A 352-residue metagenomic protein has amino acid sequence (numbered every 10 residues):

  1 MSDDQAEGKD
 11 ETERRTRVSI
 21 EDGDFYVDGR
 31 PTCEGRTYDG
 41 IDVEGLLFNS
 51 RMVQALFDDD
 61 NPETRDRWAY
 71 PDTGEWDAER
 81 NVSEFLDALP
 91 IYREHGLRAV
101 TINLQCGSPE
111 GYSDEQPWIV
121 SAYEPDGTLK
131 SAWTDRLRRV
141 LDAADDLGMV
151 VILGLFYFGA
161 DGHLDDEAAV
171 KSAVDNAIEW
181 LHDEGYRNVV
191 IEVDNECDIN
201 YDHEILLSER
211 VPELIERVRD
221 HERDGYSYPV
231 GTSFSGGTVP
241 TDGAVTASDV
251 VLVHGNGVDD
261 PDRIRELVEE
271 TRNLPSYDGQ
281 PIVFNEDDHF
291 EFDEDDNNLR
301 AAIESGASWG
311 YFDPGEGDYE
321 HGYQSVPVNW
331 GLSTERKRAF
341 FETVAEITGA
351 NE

Functional and structural regions predicted by a protein language model:
M1-T16, E352: Basic/polar N-terminal segments that are highly enriched at the extreme N-terminus, encompassing both cleavable
T16, G23-D24, P31-E79, S83 (+2 more regions): Extended substrate-binding grooves/exosites of carbohydrate-active enzymes
E21, Y26, R30-T32, T37-S248 (+1 more regions): Active-site mouth of glycoside hydrolases
S172-A173, N188-V190, D194-A339: Extracellular glycoside hydrolase catalytic/binding regions
